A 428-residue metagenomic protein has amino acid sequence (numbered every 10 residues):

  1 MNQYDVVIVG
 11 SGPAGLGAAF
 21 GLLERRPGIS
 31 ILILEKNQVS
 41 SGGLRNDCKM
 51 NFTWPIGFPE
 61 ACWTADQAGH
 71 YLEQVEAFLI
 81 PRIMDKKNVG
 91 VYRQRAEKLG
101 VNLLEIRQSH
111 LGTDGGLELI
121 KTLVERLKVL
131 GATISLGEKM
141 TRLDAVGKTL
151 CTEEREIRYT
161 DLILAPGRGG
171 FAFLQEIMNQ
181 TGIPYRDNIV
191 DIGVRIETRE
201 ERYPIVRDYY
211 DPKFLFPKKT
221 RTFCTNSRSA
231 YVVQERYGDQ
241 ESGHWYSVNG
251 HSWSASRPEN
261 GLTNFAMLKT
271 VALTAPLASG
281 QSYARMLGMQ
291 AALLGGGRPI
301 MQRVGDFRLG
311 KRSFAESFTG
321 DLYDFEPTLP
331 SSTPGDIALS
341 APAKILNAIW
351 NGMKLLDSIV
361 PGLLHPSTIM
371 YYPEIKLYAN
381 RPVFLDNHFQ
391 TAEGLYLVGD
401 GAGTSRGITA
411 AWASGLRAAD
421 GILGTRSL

Functional and structural regions predicted by a protein language model:
M1-D66, K87-Q94, L99-L428: Residues forming the flavin
D66-V75: Conserved catalytic/binding loops enriched for acidic/polar residues
I83: Aromatic/acidic polysaccharide-binding cleft in carbohydrate-active enzymes
